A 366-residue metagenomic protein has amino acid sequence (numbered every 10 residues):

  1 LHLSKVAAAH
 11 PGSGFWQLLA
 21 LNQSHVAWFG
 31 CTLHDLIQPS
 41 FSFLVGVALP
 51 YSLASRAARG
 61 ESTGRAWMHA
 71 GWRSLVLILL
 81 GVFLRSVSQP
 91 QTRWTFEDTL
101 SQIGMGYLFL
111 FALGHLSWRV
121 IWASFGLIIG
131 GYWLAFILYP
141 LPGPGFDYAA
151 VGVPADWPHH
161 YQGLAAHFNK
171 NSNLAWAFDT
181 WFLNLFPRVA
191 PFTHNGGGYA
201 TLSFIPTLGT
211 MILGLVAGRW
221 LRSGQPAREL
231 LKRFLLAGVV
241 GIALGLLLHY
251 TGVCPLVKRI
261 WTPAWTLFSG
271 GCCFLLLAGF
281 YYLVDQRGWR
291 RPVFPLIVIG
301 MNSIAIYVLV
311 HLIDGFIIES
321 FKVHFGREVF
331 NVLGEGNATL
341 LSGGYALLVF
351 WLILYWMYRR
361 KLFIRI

Functional and structural regions predicted by a protein language model:
L1-I366: Alpha-helical transmembrane segments and their immediate juxtamembrane cytosolic regions
